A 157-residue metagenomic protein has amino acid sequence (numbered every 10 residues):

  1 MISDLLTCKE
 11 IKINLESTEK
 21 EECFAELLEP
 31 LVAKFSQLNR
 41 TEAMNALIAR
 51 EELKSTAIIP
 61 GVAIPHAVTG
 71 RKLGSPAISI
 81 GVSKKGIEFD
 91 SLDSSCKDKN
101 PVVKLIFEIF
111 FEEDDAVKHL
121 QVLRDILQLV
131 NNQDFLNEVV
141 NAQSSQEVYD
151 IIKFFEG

Functional and structural regions predicted by a protein language model:
M1-G157: Cytosolic covalent-transfer regions centered on His/Cys nucleophiles that carry phosphoryl or persulfide groups
